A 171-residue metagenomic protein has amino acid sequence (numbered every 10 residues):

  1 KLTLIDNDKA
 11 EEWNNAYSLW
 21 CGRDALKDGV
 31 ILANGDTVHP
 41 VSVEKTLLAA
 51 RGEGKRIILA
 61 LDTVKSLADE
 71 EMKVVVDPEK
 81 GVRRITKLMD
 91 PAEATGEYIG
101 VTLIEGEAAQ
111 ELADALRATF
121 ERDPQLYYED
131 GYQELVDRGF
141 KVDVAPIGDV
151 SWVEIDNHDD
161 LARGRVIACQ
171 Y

Functional and structural regions predicted by a protein language model:
K1-G29, R122: Conserved N-terminal catalytic core of the sugar/cofactor nucleotidyltransferase
T3, G81, K141-D143: Conserved beta-strand segments of alpha/beta enzyme cores
D6-D8, N34, L61: Short loop/edge segments at beta-strand edges and connector loops that shape dinucleotide/nucleotide cofactor-binding
A10-N14, S66-L67, S151-V153: A short acidic, often aromatic-flanked loop/helix-cap motif at beta-alpha or helix-coil junctions that lines enzyme
Y17-D24, K73-V76, D159-R163: Short, surface-exposed amphipathic charged segments that create phosphate/polyanion-binding patches used for binding
D28-V38: Short beta-strand-to-loop acidic/aromatic patch adjacent to the donor-nucleotide binding site
P40-E121: Conserved core of the sugar-phosphate nucleotidyltransferase
T95-Y171: Conserved alpha/beta core of the MobA/IspD/sugar-nucleotide pyrophosphorylase nucleotidyltransferase superfamily
